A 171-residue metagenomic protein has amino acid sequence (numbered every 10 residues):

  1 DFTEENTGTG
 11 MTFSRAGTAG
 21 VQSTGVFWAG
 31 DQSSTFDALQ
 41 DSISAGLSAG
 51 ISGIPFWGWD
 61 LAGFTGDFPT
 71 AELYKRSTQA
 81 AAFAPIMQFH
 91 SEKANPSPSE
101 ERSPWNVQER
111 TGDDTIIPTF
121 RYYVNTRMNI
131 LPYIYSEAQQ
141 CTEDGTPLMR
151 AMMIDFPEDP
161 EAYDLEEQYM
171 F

Functional and structural regions predicted by a protein language model:
D1-F171: Catalytic-domain carbohydrate-binding cleft regions of carbohydrate-active enzymes
